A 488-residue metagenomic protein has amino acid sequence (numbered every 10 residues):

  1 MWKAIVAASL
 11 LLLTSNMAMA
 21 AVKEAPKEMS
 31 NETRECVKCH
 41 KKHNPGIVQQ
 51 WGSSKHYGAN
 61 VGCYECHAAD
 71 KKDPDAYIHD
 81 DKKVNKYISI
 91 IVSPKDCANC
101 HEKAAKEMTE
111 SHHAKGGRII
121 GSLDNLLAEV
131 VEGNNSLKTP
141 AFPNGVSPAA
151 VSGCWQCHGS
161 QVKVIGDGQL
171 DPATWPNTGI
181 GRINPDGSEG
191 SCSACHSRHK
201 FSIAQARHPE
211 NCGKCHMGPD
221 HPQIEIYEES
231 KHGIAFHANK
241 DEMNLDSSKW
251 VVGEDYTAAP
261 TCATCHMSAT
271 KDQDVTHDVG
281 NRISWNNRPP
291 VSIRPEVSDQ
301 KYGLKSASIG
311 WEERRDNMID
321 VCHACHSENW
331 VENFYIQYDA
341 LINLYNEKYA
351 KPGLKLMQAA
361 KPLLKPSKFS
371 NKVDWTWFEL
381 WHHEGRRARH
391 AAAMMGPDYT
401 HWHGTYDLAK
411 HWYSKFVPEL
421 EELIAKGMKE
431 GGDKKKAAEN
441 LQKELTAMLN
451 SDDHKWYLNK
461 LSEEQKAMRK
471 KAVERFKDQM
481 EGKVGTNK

Functional and structural regions predicted by a protein language model:
M1-V6: Bacterial N-terminal signal peptides that target proteins for export
A7-A8, C39: Intrinsic disorder/low-complexity segments, especially N-terminal tails and targeting/processing regions
L11-A20: C-terminal segment of classical bacterial N-terminal signal peptides
A20-K488: Short sequence/structural segments immediately N-terminal
